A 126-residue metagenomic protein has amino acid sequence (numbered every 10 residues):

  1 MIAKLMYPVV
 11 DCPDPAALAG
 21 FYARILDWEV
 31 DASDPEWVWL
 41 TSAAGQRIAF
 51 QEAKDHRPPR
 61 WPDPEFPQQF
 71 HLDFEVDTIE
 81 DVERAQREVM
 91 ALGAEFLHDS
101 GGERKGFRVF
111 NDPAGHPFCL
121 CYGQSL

Functional and structural regions predicted by a protein language model:
M1-M6, V10-A32, S42-E95, N111-L126: Glyoxalase I/VOC metalloenzyme domain signal
W37, F107-V109: Short hydrophobic/aromatic beta-strand element in the GNAT-like acyltransferase core that lines or flanks the acyl-donor
E103-K105: Short, small/polar residue-rich loop motifs at catalytic or cofactor-binding pockets
